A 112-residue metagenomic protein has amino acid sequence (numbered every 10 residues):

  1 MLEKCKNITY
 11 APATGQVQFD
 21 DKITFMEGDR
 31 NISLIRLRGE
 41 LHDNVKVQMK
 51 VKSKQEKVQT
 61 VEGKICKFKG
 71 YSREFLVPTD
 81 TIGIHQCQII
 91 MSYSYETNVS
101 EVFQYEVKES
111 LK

Functional and structural regions predicted by a protein language model:
M1-K112: Contiguous segments within soluble domain cores/interaction surfaces
